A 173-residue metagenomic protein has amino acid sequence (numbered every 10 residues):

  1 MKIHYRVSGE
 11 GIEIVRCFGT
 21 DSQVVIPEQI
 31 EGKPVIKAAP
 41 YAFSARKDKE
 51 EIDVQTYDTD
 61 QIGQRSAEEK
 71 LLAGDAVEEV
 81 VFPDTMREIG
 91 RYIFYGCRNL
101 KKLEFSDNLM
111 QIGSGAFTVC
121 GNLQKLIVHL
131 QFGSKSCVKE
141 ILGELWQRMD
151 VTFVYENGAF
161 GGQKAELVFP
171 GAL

Functional and structural regions predicted by a protein language model:
M1-G11, F18-I36, D48-E88, R98-Q111 (+2 more regions): Structural signature of tandem-repeat unit edges
A39-K47: Parallel beta-helix/beta-solenoid
